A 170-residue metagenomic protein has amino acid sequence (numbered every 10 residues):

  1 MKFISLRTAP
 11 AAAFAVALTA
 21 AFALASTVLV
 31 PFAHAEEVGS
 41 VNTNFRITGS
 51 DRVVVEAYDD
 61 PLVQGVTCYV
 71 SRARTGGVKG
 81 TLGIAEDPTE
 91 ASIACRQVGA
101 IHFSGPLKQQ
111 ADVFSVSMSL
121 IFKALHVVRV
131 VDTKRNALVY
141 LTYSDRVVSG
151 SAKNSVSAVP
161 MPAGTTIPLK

Functional and structural regions predicted by a protein language model:
M1-S5, P31-E36: Basic/polar N-terminal segments that are highly enriched at the extreme N-terminus, encompassing both cleavable
K2-A20: Bacterial N-terminal signal peptides that target proteins for export
L18-F32: C-terminal segment of classical bacterial N-terminal signal peptides
A35-G76: N-terminal export/targeting and maturation segments
T67-V131: Mature extracytoplasmic domains of secretory-pathway proteins
H102-K170: Beta-strand-rich cores of mature extracytoplasmic or soluble domains
